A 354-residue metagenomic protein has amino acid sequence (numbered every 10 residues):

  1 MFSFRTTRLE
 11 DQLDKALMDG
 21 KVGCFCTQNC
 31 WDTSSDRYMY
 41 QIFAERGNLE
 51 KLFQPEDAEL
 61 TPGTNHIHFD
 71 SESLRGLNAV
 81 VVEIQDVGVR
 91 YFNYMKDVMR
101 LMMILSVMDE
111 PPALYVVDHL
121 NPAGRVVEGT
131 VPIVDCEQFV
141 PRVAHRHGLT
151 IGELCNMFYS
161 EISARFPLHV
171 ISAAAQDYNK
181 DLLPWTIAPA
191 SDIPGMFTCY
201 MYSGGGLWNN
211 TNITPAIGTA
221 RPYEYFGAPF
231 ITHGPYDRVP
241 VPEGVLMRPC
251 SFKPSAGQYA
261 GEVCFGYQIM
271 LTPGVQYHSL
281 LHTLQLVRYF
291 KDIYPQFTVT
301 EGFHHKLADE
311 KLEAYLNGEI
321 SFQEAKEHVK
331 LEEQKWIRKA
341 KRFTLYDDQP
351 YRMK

Functional and structural regions predicted by a protein language model:
F2-G47: N-terminal phosphate-binding or glycine-rich loops at protein starts, especially the Walker A/P-loop of NTPases
F4-D11, T61-S73: Glycine-rich, highly charged phosphate/nucleotide-binding loops
G47-L49, L105-A113: A short helix->loop->beta-strand "cap" motif at the edges of active sites that frequently abuts
L60-P62, Y115-C136: Glycine-rich, charge-decorated loop segments at or immediately adjacent to ligand/cofactor-binding or catalytic sites
D86-V98: Glycine/threonine-rich flexible loop motifs
D135-G205: Conserved anion/nucleotide-ligand pocket segment
Q176-C250, P254: Glycine-rich, aromatic-lined ligand/substrate-binding cores of catalytic and carbohydrate-binding domains
G227-K330: Conserved functional hotspot residues or short segments at active or partner-binding sites across diverse domains
